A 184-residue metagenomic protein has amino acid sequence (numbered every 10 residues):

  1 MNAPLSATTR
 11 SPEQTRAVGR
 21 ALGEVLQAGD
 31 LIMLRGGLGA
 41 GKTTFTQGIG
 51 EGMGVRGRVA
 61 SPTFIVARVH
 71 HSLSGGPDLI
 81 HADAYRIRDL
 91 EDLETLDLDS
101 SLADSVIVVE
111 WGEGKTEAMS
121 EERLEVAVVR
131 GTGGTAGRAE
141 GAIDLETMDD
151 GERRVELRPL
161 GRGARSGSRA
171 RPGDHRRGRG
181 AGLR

Functional and structural regions predicted by a protein language model:
M1-A21: N-terminal pre-Walker A segment at the start of P-loop NTPase domains
A3-L5, E91, D99-R184: Short phosphate-coordinating micro-motif centered on Lys-Gly-acidic
G23-G29: Phosphate-binding P-loop
L31-M33: Short hydrophobic/aromatic beta-strand immediately N-terminal to the Walker A/P-loop
R35-G37: P-loop (Walker A) phosphate-binding loop of NTP-binding proteins
K42: Conserved lysine of the Walker
R58-T63, V69-E113: Conserved nucleotide-sensing/catalytic segment adjacent to the nucleotide-binding pocket in NTP-handling enzymes
